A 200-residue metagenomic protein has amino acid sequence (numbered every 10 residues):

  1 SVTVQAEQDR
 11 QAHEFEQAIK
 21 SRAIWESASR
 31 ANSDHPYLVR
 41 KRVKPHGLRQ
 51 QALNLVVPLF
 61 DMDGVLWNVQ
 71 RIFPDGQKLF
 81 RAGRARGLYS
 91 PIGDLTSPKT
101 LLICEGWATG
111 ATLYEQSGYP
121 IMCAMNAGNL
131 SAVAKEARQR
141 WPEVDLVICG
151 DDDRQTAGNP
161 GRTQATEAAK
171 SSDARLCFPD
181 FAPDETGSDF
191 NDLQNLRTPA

Functional and structural regions predicted by a protein language model:
S1-V56: TOPRIM metal-binding catalytic domain and adjacent DNA-binding surface shared by DnaG-type primases
F15, L53-P142: Phosphate-handling DNA/RNA-contact segment within nucleic-acid enzymes
A18-S21, L95, D151: A short, structure-level motif marking secondary-structure boundaries and short turns
I24-S27, T100-L101, T156: Residue-level marker of alpha-helix boundaries and capping positions
S27, P45, R71, D192-N195: Generic structural "secondary-structure junction" signal
A31-N32, G106-W107, R162: Generic non-transmembrane alpha-helix signal with a bias for helix starts/N-cap capping motifs
K41-K44, L48, M62, G118 (+1 more regions): Residue-level marker of positions within ordered structural domains that often coincide with functionally constrained
P98-K99, A111-A200: TOPRIM fold recognition
